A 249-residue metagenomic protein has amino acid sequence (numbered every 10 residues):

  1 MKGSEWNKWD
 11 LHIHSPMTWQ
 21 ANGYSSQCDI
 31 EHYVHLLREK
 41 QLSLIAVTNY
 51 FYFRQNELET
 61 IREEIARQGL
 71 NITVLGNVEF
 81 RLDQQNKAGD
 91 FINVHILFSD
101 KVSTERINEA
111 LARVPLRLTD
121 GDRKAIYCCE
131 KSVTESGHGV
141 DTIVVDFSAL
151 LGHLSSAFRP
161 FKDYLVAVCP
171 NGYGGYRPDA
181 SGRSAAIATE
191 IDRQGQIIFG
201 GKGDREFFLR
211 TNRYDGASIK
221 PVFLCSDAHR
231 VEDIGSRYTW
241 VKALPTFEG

Functional and structural regions predicted by a protein language model:
M1-L44, R54-E105, L111, K162-Y164 (+1 more regions): Charged catalytic cores and adjacent phosphate/nucleic-acid-binding surfaces used for phosphate/nucleic-acid chemistry
D29-H32, F53, D100, L118-C129 (+2 more regions): General structural signal for secondary-structure boundaries
N49: Nucleotide-cofactor and metal-assisted catalytic machinery
A66, L116, S156-R159: Generic surface-pattern signal
V94-E135: Active-site gating loops and adjacent loop-to-helix segments of metal-dependent hydrolytic enzymes
G121-S181: Hydrophobic, aromatic-enriched interface-forming segments
